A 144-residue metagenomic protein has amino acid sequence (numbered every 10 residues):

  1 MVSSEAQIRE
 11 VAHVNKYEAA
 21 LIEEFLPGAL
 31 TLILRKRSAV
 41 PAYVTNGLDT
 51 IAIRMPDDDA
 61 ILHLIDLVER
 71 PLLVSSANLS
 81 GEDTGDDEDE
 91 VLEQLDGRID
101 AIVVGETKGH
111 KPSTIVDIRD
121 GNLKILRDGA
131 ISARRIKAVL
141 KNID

Functional and structural regions predicted by a protein language model:
M1-D144: Active-site-adjacent structural elements in enzyme catalytic cores
